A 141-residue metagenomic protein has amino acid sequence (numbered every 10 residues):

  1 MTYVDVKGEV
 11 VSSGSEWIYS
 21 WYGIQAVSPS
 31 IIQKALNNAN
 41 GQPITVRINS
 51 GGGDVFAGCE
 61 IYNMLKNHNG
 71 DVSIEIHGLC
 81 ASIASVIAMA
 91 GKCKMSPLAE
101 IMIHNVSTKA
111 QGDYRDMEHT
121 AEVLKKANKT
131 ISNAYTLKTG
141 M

Functional and structural regions predicted by a protein language model:
M1-M141: Terminal-region recognition feature
